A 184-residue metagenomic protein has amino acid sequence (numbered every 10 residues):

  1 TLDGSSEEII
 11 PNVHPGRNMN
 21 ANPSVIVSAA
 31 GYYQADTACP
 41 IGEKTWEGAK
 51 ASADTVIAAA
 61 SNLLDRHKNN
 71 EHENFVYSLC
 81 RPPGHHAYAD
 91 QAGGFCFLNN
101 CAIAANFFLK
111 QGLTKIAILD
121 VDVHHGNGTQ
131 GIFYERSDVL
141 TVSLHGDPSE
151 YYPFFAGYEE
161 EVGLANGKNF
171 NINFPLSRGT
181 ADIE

Functional and structural regions predicted by a protein language model:
T1-E184: HDAC/HDAC-like amidohydrolase catalytic core signature
